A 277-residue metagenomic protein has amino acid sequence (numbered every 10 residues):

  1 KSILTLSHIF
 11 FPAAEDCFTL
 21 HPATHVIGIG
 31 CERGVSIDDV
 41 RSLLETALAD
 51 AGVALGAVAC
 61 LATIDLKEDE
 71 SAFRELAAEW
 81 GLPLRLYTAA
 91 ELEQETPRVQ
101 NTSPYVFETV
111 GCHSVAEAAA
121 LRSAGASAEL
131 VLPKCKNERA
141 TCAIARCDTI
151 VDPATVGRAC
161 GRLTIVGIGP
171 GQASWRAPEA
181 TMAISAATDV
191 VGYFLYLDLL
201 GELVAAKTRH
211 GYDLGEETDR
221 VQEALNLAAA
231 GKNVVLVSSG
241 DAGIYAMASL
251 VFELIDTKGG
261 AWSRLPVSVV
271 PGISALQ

Functional and structural regions predicted by a protein language model:
K1-E70, A145-R146, Y193, L276-Q277: Conserved mixed alpha/beta catalytic, RNA-binding, or beta-rich assembly cores of soluble enzyme, regulatory
S2-P12, C17-L20, E117-D152: C-terminal edge-of-domain segments
H8-P12, E32-R33, C135-R139, C147-I150 (+3 more regions): Short glycine-rich anion-binding loops that position phosphate/pyrophosphate groups of nucleotides and phosphorylated
C17-P22, G52-L55, L121-G125, P133-K136 (+5 more regions): Solvent-exposed alpha-helices and their adjacent loops that cap or buttress functional pockets in soluble metabolic
T24-V26, C60, E129, R162 (+2 more regions): Residues that mark the start of a beta-strand
S42-T46, G56-C60, I64-L132, K136-A140: C-terminal non-catalytic interaction/assembly regions of soluble proteins
R74-E75, W80-V110, A116-E117, G157-A173 (+1 more regions): Class I S-adenosyl-L-methionine
